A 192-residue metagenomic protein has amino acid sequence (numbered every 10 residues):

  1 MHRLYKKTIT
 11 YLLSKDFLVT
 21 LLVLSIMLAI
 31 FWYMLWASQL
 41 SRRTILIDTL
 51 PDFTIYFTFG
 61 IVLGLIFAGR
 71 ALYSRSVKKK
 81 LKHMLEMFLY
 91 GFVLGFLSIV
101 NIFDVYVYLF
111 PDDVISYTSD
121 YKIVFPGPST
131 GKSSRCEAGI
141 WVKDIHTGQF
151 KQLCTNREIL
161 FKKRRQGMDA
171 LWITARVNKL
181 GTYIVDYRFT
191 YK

Functional and structural regions predicted by a protein language model:
M1-Y11: Short, Lys/Arg-rich, polar N-terminal cytosolic tail immediately upstream of the first transmembrane signal-anchor
L12, T44-I47, Y73-L85: Membrane-interface helix-boundary motifs at transmembrane edges
K15-L72: Membrane-embedded alpha-helical segments of integral membrane proteins
K79-Y106: Internal/C-terminal transmembrane anchor helices
P111-S134: Structural detector for short beta-strands of small beta-barrel domains
S129-C154: OB-fold (S1/OB) nucleic-acid-binding surfaces
N156-T174: Short nucleic-acid-contacting surface segments enriched for D/E, G, S/T with interspersed K/R
R176-K192: OB-fold/S1-family single-stranded nucleic acid-binding modules
